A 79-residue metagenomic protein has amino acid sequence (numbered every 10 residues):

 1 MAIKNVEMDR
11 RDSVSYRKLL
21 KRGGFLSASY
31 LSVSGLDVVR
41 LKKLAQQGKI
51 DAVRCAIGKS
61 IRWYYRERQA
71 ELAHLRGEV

Functional and structural regions predicted by a protein language model:
A2-L20: Short helix->loop/beta-hairpin flanking segments within DNA-binding domains
I3, V38-V39, E67: Glycine-centered signal
V6, R10, S32, K49 (+1 more regions): Short intrinsically disordered, low-complexity segments
V6-E7, G23, L44, I61: Residue-level detector of intrinsically disordered/flexible regions characterized by low predicted structural confidence
R10-S13, G35, R66-Q69: Low-complexity, intrinsically disordered regions enriched in charged/polar residues
V14-K43, L75: Polyanion-binding surface elements
G23-F25, D51-V79: Short helix-start
V33-W63: Major-groove DNA-recognition helix of helix-turn-helix-type DNA-binding domains
